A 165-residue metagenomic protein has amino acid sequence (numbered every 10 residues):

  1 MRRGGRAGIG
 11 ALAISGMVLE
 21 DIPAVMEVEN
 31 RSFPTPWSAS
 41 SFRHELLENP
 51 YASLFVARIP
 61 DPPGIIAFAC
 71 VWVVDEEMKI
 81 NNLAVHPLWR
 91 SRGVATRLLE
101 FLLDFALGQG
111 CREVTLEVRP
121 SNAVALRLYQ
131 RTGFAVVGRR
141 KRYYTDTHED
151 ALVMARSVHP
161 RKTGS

Functional and structural regions predicted by a protein language model:
M1-G8, D146-S165: Terminal substrate-recognition subdomain of acyl/acetyltransferases
A7, G16-R92, L99-F105, Q109 (+1 more regions): Acetyl-CoA-dependent GNAT
I14, S91, E117-V118, V136: Conserved SAM-binding loop
H86, R90, R119-S121, D146: Residue-level recognition of the GNAT/N-acetyltransferase active site
L99, S121-A125, R142-T147: Short glycine/proline-centered loop/turn elements that form peptide/ligand docking sites
A106-E117, R140: Conserved GNAT acetyl-CoA-binding A-motif
E117, Q130, A135-V153: Conserved catalytic-core motifs of GNAT/GCN5-like acyltransferases
